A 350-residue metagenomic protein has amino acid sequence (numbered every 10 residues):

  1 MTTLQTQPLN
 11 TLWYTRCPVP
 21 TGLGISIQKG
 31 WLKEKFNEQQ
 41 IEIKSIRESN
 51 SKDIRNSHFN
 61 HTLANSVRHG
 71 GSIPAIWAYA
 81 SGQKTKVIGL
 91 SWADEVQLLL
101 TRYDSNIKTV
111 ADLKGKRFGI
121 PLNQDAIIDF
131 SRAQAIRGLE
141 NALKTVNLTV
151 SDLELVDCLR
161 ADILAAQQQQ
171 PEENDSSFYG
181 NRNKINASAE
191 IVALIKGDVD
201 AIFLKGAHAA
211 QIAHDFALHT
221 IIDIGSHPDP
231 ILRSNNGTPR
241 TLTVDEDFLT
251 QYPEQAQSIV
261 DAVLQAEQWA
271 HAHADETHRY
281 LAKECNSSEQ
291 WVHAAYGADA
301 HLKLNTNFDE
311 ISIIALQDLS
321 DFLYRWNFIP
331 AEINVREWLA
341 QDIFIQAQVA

Functional and structural regions predicted by a protein language model:
M1-N10, A350: Short, low-complexity disordered leader/linker segments with a strong preference for bacterial N-terminal type II
Q7-S151, L155-C158: Short, glycine-/small- and polar/acidic-enriched structural segments that line small-molecule recognition paths
K33-N37, P228-R233, K303-I311: Short, solvent-exposed loop/beta-turn-alpha elements that line the ligand-binding surface or hinge of extracytoplasmic
E38-I46, N147-L155, C285-G297, P330-R336: Short, surface-exposed acidic
I73, L164-Y280: Pocket-lining segment of extracytoplasmic ligand-binding domains
T250-F328: Secondary-structure end/capping motifs
D321-A350: Conserved C-terminal helix/tail region of periplasmic/extracytoplasmic solute-binding proteins
